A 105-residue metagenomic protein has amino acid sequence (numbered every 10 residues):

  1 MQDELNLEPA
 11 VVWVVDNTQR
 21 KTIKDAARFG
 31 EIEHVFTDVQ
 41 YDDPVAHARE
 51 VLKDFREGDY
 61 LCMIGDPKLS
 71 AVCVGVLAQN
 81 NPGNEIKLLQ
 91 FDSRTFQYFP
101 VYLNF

Functional and structural regions predicted by a protein language model:
M1-Y60, V72-F105: Long, low-complexity, Lys/Arg-enriched
M63: Short, surface-exposed polybasic-aromatic patches that bind anionic ligands, especially phosphate groups
P67-L69: Short beta->alpha connector loops
